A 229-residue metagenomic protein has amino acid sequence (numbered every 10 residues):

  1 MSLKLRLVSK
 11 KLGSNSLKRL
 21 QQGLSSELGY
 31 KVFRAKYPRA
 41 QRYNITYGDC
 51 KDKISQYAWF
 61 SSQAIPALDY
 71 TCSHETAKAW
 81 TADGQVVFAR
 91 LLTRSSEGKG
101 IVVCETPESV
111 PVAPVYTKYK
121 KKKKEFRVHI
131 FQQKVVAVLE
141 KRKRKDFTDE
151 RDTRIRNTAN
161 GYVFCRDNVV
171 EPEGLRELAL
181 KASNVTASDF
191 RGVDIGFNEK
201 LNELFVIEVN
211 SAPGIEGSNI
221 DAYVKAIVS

Functional and structural regions predicted by a protein language model:
M1-S2, L92-I101, T158, S218-N219 (+1 more regions): Charge-dense, intrinsically disordered terminal/linker segments
M1-Y47: ATP-binding N-terminal substructure of ATP-dependent carboxylate-amine bond-forming enzymes
L5-R6, K10, T46-K141, V169-E177: Active-site nucleotide/adenylate-binding loops and adjacent lid/helix of ATP-dependent enzymes
R19, G23, S55, W59 (+1 more regions): Amphipathic alpha-helical segments that form well-ordered structural scaffolds and often line/cohere around active
L24, L28-G29, A64-P66, G84 (+1 more regions): Glycine-centered loop/turn motif at secondary-structure junctions
P114-N184, N210-I227: ATP-dependent carboxylate/phosphate-activation module, predominantly the ATP-grasp catalytic core and closely related
S183-N219: Conserved metal-phosphate-binding beta-hairpin within the catalytic cores of diverse ATP-dependent phosphoryl-transfer
